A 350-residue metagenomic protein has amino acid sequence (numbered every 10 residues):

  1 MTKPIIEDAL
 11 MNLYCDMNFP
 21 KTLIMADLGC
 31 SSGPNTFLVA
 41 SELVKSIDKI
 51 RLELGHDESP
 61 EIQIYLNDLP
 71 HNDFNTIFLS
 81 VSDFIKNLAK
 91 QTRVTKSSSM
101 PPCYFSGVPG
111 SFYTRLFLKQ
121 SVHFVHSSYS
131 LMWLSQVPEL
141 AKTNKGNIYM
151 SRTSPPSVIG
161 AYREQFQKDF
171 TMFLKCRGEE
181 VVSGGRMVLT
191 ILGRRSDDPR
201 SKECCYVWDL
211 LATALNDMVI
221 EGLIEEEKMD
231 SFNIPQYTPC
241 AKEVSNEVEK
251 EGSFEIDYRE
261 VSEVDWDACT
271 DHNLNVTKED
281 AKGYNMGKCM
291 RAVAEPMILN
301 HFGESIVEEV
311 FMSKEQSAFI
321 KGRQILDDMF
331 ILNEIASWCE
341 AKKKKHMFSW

Functional and structural regions predicted by a protein language model:
M1-Q120, W133-S154, L189, R194-R195 (+1 more regions): N-terminal charged/capping segments associated with class I S-adenosyl-L-methionine
Y14-C15, E53-G55, K96, G178-E179 (+3 more regions): Beta-strand elements of modular eukaryotic interaction domains
K21, L28, S32-T36, P101 (+13 more regions): Amphipathic alpha-helical protein-protein interaction segments
Q120, D169-C176, E180, E247: Short, conserved SAM-binding segment of the class I
S127-M172, V181, V188, R195-D230: Mobile active-site "lid"/loop adjacent to the S-adenosyl-L-methionine
S183-E308: Substrate-binding/catalytic lobe of Class I Rossmann-like enzymes that use SAM or dcSAM, i.e., the mid-to-C-terminal
M312-W350: Conserved pre-catalytic core of RNA-dependent polymerases
